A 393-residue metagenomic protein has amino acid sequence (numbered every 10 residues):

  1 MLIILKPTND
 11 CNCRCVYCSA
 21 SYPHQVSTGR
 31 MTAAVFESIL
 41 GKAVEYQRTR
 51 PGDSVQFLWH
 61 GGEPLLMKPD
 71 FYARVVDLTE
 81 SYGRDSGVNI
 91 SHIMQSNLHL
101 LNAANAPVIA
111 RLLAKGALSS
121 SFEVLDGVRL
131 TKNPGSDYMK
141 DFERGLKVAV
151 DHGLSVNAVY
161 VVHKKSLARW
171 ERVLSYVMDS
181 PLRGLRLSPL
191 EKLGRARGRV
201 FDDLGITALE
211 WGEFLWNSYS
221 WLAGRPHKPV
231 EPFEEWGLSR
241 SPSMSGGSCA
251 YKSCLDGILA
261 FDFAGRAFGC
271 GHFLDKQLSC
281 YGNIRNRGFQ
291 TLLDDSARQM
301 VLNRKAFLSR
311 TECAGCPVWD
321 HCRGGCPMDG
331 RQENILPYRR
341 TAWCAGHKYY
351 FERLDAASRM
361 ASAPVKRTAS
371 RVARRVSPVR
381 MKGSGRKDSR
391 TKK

Functional and structural regions predicted by a protein language model:
L2-A34: Canonical Radical SAM [4Fe-4S] cluster-binding loop centered on the CxxxCxxC motif and its immediate flanking residues
P7-R14, E63, C313-G315, W319-D320: Cysteine-centered iron-sulfur cluster-binding motifs in ferredoxin-type domains/subunits of redox enzymes
R14, F263-A264: Residue-level recognition of short loop/turn positions
L40-E45, T49-L58, M67-K192: Radical SAM/AdoMet-radical enzyme domain recognition
G127-L255, A260, L274-Y281: Radical SAM enzyme [4Fe-4S]-AdoMet core and its adjacent flexible, acidic and glycine-rich loops/tails across
A267-F268: Hydrophobic "anchor" residues
L274-K393: Flexible mid-to-C-terminal extensions adjoining Fe-S/redox cofactors in radical SAM and related proteins
